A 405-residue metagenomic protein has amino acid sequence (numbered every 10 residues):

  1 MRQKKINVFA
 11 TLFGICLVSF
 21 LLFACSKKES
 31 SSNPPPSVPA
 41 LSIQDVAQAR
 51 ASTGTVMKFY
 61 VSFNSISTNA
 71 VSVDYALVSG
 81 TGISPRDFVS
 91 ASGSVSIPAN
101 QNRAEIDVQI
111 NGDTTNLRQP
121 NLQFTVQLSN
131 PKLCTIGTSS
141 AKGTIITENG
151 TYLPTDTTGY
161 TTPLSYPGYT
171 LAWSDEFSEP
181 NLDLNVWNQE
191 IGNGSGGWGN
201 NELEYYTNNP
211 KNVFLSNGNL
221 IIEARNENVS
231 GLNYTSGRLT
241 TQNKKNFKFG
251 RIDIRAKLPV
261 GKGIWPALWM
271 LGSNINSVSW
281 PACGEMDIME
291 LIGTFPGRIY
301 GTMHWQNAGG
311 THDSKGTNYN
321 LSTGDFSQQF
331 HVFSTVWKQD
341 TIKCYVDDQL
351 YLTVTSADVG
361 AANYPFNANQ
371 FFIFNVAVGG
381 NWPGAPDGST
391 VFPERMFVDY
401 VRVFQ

Functional and structural regions predicted by a protein language model:
R2, S26-K27: Extracellular "leader-to-stem" segments immediately downstream of a signal peptide or signal-anchor in secreted/lumenal
R2-F13: Bacterial N-terminal signal peptides that target proteins for export
Q3-K4, A51, L239: Positively charged, low-complexity intrinsically disordered regions
F13, R86-D87, P167-G168: Short hydrophobic/aromatic segments of transmembrane alpha-helices and their interfaces
L21-A24: C-terminal motif of bacterial Sec signal peptides marking the signal peptidase cleavage site
K27-P154: Short boundary segments that mark the start of a structured unit
T147-Q405: GH16 jelly-roll
